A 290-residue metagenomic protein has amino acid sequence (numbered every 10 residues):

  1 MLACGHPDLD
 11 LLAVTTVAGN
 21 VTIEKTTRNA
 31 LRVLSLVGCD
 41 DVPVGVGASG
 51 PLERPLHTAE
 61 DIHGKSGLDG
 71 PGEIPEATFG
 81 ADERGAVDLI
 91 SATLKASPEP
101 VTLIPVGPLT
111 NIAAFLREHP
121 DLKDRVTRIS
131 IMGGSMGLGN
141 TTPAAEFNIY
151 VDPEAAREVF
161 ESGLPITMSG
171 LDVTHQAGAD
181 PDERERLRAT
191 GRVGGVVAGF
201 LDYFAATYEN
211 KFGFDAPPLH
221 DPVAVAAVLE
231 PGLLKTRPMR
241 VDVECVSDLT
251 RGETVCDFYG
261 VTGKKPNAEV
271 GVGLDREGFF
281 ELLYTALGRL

Functional and structural regions predicted by a protein language model:
M1-G5, D10-L11, Y150-D152, S169-L290: Conformational coupling and interaction surfaces
M1-R32, D40, S66, P71-A179: Active-site histidine-anchored catalytic micro-motif
T16-G19, G47-S49, V246: Acidic/polar N-terminal loop/beta-strand segments that form early-domain functional surfaces
L34-V37, T262: Short, conserved catalytic or adaptor-binding loops enriched in Gly and charged residues
G38-G45: A short alpha-helix-loop-beta-strand transition element characteristic of N-terminal alpha/beta dinucleotide-binding
V44, V159, V225: A residue-level signal for conserved active-site and pocket-lining positions in enzyme catalytic cores
G45-P75: Surface-exposed loop and adjacent secondary-structure segments within mature catalytic domains
L56-A59, P143, D180-D182: Short aromatic-enriched loop/helix-cap "lid" or pocket-rim segments at secondary-structure transitions that line
